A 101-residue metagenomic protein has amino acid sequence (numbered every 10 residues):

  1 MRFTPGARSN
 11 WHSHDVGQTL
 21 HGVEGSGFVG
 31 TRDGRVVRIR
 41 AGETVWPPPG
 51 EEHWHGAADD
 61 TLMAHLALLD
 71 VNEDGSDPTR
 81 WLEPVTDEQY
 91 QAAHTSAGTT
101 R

Functional and structural regions predicted by a protein language model:
M1-H14, P49: Conserved short histidine dyad/triad with adjacent acidic residue
T4-A7, S26-F28, D74-G75: Short, charged/polar surface micro-motifs in flexible loops or helix N-caps
S9-H14, T31, V37-R38, G56-A57: Short histidine-centered beta-strand/loop micro-motifs that create catalytic or ligand/metal-coordination sites
D15, D33, E43, D59 (+1 more regions): A short beta-strand motif that forms part of the nucleic acid-binding face of small beta-barrel RNA-binding folds
D15-G27, R32-D33: Glycine- and acidic-residue-biased ligand/ion/polar-headgroup-sensing regions
T19, D33-G50: Short acidic-glycine-tyrosine-enriched beta hairpin
W54-R101: Double-stranded beta-helix
